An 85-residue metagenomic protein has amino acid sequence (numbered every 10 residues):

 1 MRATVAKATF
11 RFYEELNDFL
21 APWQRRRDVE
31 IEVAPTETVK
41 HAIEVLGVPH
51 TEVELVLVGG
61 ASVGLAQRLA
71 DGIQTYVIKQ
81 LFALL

Functional and structural regions predicted by a protein language model:
M1-L85: Ubiquitin-like/PB1-type beta-grasp interaction modules and other compact soluble beta-rich domains
